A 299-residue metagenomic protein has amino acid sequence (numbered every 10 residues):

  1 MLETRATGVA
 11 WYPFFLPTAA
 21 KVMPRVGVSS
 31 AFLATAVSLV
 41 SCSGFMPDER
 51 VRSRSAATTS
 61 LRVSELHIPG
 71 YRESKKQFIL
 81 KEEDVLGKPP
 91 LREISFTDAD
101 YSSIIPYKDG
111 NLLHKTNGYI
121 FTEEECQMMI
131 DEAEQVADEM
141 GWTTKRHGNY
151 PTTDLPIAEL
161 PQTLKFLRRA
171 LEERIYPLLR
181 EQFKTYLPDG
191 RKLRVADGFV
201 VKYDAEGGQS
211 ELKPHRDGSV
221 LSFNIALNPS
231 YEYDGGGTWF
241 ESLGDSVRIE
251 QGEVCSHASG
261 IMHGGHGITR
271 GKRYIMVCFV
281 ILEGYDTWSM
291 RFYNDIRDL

Functional and structural regions predicted by a protein language model:
L2, L160-Q162, V247: Short intrinsically disordered, low-complexity coil segments enriched in acidic
L2-V9, F14-F15, V22-T116, Q127 (+1 more regions): Fe(II)/2-oxoglutarate
R5, R50-V51, P156, F199 (+1 more regions): Intrinsically disordered, low-complexity regions of eukaryotic proteins
T7, S43, N149, S210-L212: A subset of signal/propeptide-processing and intrinsically disordered low-complexity segments in secreted/extracellular
R92-K192, E206: Non-heme Fe(II)/2-oxoglutarate
R180-L299: Catalytic core of non-heme Fe(II) oxygenases with the double-stranded beta-helix
